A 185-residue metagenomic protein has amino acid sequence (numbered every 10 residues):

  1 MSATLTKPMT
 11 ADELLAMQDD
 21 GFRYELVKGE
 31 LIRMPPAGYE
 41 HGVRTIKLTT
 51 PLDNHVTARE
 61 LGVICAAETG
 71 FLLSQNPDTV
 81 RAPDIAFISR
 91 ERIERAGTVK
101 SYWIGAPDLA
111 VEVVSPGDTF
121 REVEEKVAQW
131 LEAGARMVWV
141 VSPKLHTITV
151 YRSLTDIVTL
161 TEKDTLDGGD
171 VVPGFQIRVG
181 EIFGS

Functional and structural regions predicted by a protein language model:
M1-S185: Gly/Pro/Ser/Thr-rich low-complexity, intrinsically disordered segments predominantly at protein N-termini
